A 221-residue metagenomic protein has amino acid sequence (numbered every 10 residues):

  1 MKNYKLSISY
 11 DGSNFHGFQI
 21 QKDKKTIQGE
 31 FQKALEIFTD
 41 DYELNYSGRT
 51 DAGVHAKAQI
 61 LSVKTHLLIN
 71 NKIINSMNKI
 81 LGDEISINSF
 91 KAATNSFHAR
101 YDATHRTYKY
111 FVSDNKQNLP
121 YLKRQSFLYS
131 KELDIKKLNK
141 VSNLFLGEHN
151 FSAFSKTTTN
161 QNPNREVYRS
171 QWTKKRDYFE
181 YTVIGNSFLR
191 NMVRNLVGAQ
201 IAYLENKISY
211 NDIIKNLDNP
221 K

Functional and structural regions predicted by a protein language model:
M1-K221: Structured-RNA-binding interfaces characteristic of tRNA pseudouridine synthases
